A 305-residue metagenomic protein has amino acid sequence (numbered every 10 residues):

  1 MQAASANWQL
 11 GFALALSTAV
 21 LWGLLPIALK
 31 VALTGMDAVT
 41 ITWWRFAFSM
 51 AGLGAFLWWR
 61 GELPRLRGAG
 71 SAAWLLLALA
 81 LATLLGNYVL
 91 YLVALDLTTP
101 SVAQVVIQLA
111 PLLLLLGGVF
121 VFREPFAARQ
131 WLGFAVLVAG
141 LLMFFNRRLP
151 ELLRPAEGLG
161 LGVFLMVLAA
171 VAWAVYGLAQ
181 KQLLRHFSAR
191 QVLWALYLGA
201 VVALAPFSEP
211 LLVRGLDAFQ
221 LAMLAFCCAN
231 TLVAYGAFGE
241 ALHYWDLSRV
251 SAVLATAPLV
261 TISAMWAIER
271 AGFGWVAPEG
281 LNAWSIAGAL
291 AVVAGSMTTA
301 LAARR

Functional and structural regions predicted by a protein language model:
M1-W44, L152-Q182, M223-N230, A264 (+2 more regions): Glycine-/small-residue-enriched transmembrane alpha-helix faces in small-molecule transporters and effluxers
Q2, F46, N146-R147, Q220 (+1 more regions): C-terminal-most transmembrane helix of multi-pass membrane proteins
L10, G35-G86, L113-G117, V171-A179 (+3 more regions): Transmembrane alpha-helices of multi-pass small-molecule transport proteins
A19, W44, L84, V102-L109 (+2 more regions): Helix-helix packing/entry segments at the starts of transmembrane helices
L21-P26, G61-I107, M143, A225-W245: Specific transmembrane alpha-helical segments of multi-pass solute transporters/efflux pumps, especially DMT/EamA
I27-A38, R65, D96, N146-G158 (+2 more regions): Membrane-interface helix termini and inter-helical loops of multi-pass transporters
A32, I41, R45, A94 (+7 more regions): Hydrophobic/aromatic residues within transmembrane alpha-helices of multi-pass small-molecule transporters
G52, L57, P111-A135, L142 (+1 more regions): C-terminal transmembrane-helix exit sites in multi-pass transporters
